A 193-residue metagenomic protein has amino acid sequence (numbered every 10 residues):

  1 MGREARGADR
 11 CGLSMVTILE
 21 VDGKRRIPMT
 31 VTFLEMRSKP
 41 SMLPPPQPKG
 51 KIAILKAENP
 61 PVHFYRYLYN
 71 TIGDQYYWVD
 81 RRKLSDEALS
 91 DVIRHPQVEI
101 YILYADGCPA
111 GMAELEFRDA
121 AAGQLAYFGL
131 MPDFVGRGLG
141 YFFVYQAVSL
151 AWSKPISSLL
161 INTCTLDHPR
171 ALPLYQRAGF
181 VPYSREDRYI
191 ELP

Functional and structural regions predicted by a protein language model:
E4-E58: Acyl-donor-binding surface of acyltransferase catalytic domains
T32-S38, Q176-P193: Active-site/acyl-donor-binding loops of N-acyltransferases
P46-R81: Short amphipathic alpha-helix that is part of the acyltransferase structural core
L84, P96-E99, Y104-A105, A110-A122 (+1 more regions): A conserved beta-strand-loop-helix scaffold within acyl/acetyltransferase catalytic domains
E99, S157, V181: Short acidic/polar active-site loop segments enriched in Thr and Asp
L130, G136-A151, P173-R177: Conserved acetyl-CoA-binding loop-helix of GNAT-fold acetyltransferases
V135, I161-A171, R188-P193: Conserved beta-strand-loop-alpha-helix junction that forms the acyl-donor binding cleft
W152-T163: Conserved GNAT acetyl-CoA-binding A-motif
